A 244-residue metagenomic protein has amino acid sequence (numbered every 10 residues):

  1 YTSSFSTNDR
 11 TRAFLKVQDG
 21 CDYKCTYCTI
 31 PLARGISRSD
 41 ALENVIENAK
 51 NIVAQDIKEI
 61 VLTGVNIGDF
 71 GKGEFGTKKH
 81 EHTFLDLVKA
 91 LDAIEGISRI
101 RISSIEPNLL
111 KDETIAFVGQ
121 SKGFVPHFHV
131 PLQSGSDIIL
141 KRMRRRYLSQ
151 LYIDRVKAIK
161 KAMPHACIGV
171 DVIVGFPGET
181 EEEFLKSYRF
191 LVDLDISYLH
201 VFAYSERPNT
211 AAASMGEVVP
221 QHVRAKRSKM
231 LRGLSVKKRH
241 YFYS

Functional and structural regions predicted by a protein language model:
Y1-G71, T83, E113, F128 (+5 more regions): Proteins enriched for Cys/Gly/acidic motifs involved in redox and nucleic-acid/cofactor modification
I30, E95-I100, N108, V219-K226: A generic short-segment signal for beta-strand/edge and adjacent turn/coil regions
A54-E181: Conserved SAM/AdoMet-binding glycine-rich loop
E179, D193-I196: Contiguous mid-protein beta-loop-alpha structural module that forms a pocket-lining wall or clamp of enzyme active
A211-V218: Anionic-ligand binding region
